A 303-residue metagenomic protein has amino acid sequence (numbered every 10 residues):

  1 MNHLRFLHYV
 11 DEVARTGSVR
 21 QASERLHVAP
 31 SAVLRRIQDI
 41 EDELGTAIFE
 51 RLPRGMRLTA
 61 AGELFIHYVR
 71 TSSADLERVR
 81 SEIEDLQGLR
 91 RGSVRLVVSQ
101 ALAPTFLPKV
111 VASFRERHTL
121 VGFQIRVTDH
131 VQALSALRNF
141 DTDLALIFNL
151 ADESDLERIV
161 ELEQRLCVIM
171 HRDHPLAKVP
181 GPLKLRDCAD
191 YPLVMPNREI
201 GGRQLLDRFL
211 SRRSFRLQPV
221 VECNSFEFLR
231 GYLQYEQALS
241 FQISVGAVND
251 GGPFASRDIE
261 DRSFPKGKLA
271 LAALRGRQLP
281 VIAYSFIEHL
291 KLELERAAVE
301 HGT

Functional and structural regions predicted by a protein language model:
D11-A29: Short helix-boundary/capping micro-motifs
R15, E41-L58, E63: A short LG(V/I)-centered, amphipathic sequence patch enriched for acidic residue(s) preceding the LG motif
I40-E41, F114: Conserved amphipathic alpha-helical core elements
R91-S154, C223: Central regulatory/effector-binding core of bacterial HTH transcription factors
F106, R257-E300: A late-sequence structural motif
D129-L134, R138-T142, I147-F148, G201-R257: Hydrophobic hinge/microswitch elements
L156-L166, M170-L193: Flexible hinge/capping segments at coil-to-helix
L183, P192-R213, L279-E288, L294-G302: Secondary-structure junction motif
